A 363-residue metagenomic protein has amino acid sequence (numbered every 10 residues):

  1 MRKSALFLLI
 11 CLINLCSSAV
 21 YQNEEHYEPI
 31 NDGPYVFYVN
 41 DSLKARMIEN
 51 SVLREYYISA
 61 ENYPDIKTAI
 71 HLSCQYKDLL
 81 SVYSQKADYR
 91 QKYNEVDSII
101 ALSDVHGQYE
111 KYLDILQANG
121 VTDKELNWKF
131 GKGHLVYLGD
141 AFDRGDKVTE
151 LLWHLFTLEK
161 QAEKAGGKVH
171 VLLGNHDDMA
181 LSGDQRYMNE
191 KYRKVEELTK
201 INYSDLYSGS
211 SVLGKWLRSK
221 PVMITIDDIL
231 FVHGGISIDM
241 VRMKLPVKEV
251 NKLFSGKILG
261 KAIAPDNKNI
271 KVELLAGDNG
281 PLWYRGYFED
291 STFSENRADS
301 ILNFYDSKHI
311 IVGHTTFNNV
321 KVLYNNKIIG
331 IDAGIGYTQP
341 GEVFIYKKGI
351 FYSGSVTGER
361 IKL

Functional and structural regions predicted by a protein language model:
M1-N23: Bacterial Sec-dependent N-terminal signal peptides
S18-L363: Feature recognizes metal-dependent phosphohydrolase scaffolds
